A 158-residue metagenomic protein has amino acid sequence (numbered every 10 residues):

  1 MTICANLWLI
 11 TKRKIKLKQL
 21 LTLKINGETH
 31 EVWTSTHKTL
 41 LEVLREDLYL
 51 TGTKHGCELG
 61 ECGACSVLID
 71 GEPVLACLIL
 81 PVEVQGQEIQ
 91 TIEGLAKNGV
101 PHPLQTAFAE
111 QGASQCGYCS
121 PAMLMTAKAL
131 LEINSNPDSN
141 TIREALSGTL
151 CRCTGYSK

Functional and structural regions predicted by a protein language model:
M1-L7: Intrinsically disordered, low-complexity proline-rich regions
R13-K158: Signature of N-terminal electron-transfer/Fe-S-associated modules in redox systems
